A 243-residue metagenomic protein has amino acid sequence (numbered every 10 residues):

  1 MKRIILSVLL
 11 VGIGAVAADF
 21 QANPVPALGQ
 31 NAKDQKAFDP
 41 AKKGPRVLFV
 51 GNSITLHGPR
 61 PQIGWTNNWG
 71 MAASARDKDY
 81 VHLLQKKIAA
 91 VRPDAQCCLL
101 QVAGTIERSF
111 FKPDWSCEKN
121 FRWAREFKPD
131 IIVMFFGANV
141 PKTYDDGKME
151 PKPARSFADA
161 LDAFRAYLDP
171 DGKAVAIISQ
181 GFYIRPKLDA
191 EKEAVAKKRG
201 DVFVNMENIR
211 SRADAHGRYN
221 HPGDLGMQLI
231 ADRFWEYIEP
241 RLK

Functional and structural regions predicted by a protein language model:
I4-G12: Sec-dependent N-terminal signal peptides
F20-D34, A41-R46, I177-S179, K197-D201 (+1 more regions): Conserved catalytic region of serine esterases and O-acyltransferases that act on ester linkages in lipids
A27-G29, K36-A37, A41-L48, L56-D145: Conserved SGNH/GDSL esterase-like catalytic core that processes O-acyl groups on lipids and polysaccharides
V50-S53, L100-T105, M134-N139, S179-Y183 (+2 more regions): Active-site-proximal beta-strand/loop segments in catalytic clefts of secreted hydrolases
I54, G181-K243: Catalytic His-Asp segment of secreted/periplasmic serine-dependent ester chemistry enzymes
H57-G58, F110, V140-E150, A154 (+2 more regions): Extracytoplasmic/secreted cell-surface and envelope-processing proteins
F111-R125, K152-F164, L188-A190: Alpha-helical scaffolding within the catalytic cores of extracellular/periplasmic polymer-degrading hydrolases
V133-K142, L161-E193: Active-site segments of SGNH/GDSL-like serine hydrolases that catalyze O-acetyl group transfer/hydrolysis on lipids
